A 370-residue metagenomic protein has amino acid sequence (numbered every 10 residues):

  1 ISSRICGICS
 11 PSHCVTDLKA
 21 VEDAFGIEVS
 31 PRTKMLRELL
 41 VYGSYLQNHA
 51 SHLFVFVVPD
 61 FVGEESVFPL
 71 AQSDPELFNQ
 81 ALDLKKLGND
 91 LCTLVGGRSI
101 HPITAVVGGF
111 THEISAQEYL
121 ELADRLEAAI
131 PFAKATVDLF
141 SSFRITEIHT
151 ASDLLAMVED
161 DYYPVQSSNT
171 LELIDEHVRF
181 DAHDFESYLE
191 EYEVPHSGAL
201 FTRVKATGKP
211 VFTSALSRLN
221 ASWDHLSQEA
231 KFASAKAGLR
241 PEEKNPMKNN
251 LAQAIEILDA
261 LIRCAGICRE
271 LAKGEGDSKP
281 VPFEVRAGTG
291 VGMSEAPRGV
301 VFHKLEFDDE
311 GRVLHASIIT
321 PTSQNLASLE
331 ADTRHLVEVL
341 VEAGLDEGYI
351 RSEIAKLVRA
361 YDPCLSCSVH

Functional and structural regions predicted by a protein language model:
I1-V300, T320-H370: Active-site bordering "gate/hinge" segments that shape substrate access to catalytic or cofactor-binding pockets
D308: Short, acidic, Ser/Thr-enriched surface-loop or helix-capping motifs
